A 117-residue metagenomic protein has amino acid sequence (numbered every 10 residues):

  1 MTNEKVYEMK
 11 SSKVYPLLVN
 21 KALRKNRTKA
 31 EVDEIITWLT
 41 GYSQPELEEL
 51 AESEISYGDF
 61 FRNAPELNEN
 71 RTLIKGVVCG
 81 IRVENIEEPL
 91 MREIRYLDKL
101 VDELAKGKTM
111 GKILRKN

Functional and structural regions predicted by a protein language model:
M1-N117: A charge-rich, low-complexity, intrinsically flexible signal that marks solvent-exposed coils, linkers, repeats
